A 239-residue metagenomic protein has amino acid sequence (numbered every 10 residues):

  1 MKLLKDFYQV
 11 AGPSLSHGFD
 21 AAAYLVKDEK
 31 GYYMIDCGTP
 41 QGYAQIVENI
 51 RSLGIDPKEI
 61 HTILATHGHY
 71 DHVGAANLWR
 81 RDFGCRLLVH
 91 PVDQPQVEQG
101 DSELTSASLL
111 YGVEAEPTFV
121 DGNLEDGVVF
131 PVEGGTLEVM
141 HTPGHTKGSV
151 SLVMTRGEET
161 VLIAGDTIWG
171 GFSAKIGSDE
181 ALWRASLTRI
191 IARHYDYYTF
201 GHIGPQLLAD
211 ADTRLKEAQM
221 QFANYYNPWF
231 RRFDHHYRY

Functional and structural regions predicted by a protein language model:
M1-L53, P57, S151-D166: Conserved beta-strand hairpin/beta-sheet module of binuclear metal-dependent hydrolase folds, prominently
K5-V10, G127, T136-E138: Short, hydrophobic/aromatic-rich segments at coil-to-beta transitions
D6, V26, D36, I46 (+9 more regions): Divalent metal-coordination and catalytic microenvironments
Y33-I35, L64, L87, V161-I163 (+1 more regions): Residue-level marker for buried hydrophobic side chains located in beta-strands that build the well-ordered beta-sheet
T39-Q41, E103, V129, T136-F222 (+1 more regions): Metallo-beta-lactamase
Q41-A44, R51-V129, R232-H235: Active-site HxH/HxHxD metal-binding segment of metal-dependent hydrolases
N49, A75, W183-L187: A general structural detector for well-ordered alpha-helical segments in enzyme core domains, enriched
N224-Y239: Acidic/His-rich, metal-assisted hydrolase cores and their charged scaffolds
